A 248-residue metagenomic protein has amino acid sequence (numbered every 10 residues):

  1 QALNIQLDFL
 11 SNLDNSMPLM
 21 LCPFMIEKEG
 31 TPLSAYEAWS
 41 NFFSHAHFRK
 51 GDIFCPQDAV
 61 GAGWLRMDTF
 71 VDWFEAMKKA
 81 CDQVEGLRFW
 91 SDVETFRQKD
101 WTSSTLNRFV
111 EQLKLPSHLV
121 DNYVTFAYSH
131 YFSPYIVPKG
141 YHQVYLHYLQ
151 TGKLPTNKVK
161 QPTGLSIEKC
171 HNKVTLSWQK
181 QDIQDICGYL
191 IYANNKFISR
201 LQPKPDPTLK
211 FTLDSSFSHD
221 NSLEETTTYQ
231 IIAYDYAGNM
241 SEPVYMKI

Functional and structural regions predicted by a protein language model:
Q1-Q161, D185: Glycan-processing catalytic domains of CAZymes
N12, H47, D82-V84, K169 (+4 more regions): Generic structural signal for beta-strand residues in well-ordered domains
P23, A127, H171, N195 (+1 more regions): Residues at the C-termini of beta-strands that transition into short coil/loop
K28, Q98, N172, I183-D185 (+3 more regions): Generic "edge-of-domain/loop-turn" microfeature
Y148-D185, G238-I248: Pro/Thr/Ser/Gly-rich low-complexity, intrinsically disordered linker/stalk tracts
K180, G188-E224, Y236-A237, P243: Recognizes extended acidic, P/S/T-rich segments that occur within or adjacent to Ig-like beta-sandwich modules
T226-Q230: Short, conserved beta-strand segments of beta-strand-rich sandwich/propeller modules, principally
